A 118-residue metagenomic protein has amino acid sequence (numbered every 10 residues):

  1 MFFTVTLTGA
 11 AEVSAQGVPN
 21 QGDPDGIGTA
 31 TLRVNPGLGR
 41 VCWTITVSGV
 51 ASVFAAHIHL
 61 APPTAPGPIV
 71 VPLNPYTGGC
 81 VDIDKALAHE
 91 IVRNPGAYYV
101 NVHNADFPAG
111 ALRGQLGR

Functional and structural regions predicted by a protein language model:
M1-A56, L60-R118: Metal-centered catalytic cores of metalloenzymes
